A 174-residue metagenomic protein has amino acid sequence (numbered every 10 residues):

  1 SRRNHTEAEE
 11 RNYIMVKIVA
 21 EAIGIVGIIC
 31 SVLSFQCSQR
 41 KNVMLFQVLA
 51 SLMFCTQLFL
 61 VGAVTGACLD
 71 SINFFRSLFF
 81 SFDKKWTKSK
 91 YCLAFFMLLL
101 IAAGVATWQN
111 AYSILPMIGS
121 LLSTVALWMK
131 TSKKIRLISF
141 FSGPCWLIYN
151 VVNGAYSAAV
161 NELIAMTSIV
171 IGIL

Functional and structural regions predicted by a protein language model:
S1-I14: Short, Lys/Arg-enriched N-terminal segments with co-localized hydrophobic residues within the first ~10-30 amino acids
M15-L174: Alpha-helical membrane-protein topology signature
